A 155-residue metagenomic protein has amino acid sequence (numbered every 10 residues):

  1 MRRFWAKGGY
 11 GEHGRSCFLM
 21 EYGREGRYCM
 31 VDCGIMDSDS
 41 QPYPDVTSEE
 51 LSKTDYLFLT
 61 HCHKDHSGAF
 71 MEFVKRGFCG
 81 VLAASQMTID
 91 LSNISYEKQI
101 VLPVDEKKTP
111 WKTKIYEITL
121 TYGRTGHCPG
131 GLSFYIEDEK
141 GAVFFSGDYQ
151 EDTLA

Functional and structural regions predicted by a protein language model:
M1-F58, H63-A155: His/Asp/Glu-rich metal-coordinating catalytic cores of metallo-dependent phosphodiesterases/hydrolases acting on
